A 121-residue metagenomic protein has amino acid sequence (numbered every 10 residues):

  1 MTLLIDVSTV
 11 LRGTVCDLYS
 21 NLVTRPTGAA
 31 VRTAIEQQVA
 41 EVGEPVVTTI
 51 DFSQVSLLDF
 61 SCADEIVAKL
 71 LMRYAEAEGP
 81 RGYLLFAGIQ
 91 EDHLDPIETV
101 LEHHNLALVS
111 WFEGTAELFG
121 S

Functional and structural regions predicted by a protein language model:
M1-N21: N-terminal presequence-like segments and adjacent domain-start helices
R12, Y19-V47, F52-L106: Amphipathic alpha-helical interaction surfaces in cytosolic regulatory modules
H103-S121: Short alpha-helical segments that sit at the start of domains
